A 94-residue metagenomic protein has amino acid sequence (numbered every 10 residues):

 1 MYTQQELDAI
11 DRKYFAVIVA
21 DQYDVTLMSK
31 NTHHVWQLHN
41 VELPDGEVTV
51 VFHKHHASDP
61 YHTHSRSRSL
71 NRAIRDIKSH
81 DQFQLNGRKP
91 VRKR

Functional and structural regions predicted by a protein language model:
M1-H33, S58-D59, P90-R94: Negatively charged, low-complexity tracts enriched in Asp/Glu with abundant Ser/Thr
E6, E42, E47, Q82-Q84 (+1 more regions): Glutamate identity and glutamate-enriched acidic tracts
F15, E47-V48, N71-I74: Low-complexity, intrinsically disordered short peptide segments enriched in small/polar/basic residues
A20-Q22, M28, L38, P44 (+1 more regions): Compositionally biased, intrinsically disordered low-complexity segments
H33-T63: Short aromatic-glycine-(Arg/Gly/Cys) micro-motifs in beta-strand/loop hairpins
H53-R94: Mixed-charge, Lys/Arg-enriched low-complexity segments
